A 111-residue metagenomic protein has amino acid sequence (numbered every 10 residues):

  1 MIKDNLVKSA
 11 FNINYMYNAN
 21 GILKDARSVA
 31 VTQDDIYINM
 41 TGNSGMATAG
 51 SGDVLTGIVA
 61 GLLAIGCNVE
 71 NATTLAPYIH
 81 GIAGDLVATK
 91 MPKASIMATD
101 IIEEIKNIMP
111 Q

Functional and structural regions predicted by a protein language model:
M1-L6, G66-T74, P92-I96: Short, charged, surface-exposed loops that flank catalytic or proteolytic processing sites
M1-T41: Glycine-rich phosphate/dinucleotide-binding loop and adjoining beta-alpha-beta core of small-molecule
S9, G57-I58, A83: A general alpha-helix detector
Y17, G21, L63, P77-G84 (+1 more regions): Structural signal for hydrophobic packing residues in well-ordered secondary-structure cores of soluble enzyme domains
R27-S28, G45, P77-G81: Acidic, glycine-rich active-site loops and adjacent beta-strand->loop/helix elements that engage anionic groups
I38-G50: Short pre-catalytic strand/loop immediately N-terminal to key active-site residues, enriched for Gly-Thr
T48-I79: Short, small-residue alpha-helix embedded
A83-Q111: Charged C-terminal helix
